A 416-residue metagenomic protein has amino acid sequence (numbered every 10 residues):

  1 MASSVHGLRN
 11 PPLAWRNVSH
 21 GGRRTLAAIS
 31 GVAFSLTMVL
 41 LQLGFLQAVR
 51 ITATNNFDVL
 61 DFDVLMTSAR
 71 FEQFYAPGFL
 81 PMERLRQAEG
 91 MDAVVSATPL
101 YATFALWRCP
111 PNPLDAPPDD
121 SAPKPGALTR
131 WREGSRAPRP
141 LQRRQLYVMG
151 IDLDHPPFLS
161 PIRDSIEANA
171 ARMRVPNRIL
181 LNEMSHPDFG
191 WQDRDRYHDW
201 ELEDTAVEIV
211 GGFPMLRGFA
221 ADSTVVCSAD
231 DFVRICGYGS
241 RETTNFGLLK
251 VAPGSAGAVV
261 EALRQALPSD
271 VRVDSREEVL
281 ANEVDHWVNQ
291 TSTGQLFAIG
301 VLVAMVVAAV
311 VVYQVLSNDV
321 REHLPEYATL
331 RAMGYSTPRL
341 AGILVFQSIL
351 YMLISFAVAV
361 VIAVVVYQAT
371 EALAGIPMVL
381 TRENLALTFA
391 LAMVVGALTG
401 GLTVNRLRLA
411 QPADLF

Functional and structural regions predicted by a protein language model:
M1-M38, R50, N55, V345: N-terminal Sec/SRP start-transfer signal
A28-M38, G294-Q314, S348-S355, A359 (+3 more regions): Alpha-helical transmembrane segments of integral membrane proteins
F34, F45-E83, A102, N245-G247: Membrane-interface junction motifs in transport/secretion proteins
M82-M91, V95, P99-R174, E203 (+1 more regions): The feature marks short, hydrophobic/small-residue-biased sequence motifs that occur predominantly
P157-A168, L180-D274: Basic-flanked hydrophobic alpha-helices used for secretion and membrane insertion
R264-V310, N318-E322, P338, G342 (+1 more regions): Peri-transmembrane interface segments
S317, P325-E371, L387, L391-V395 (+1 more regions): Transmembrane alpha-helical interface segments in multi-pass membrane proteins
N384-F416: C-terminal membrane-exit region of the final transmembrane helix in multipass inner-membrane proteins
